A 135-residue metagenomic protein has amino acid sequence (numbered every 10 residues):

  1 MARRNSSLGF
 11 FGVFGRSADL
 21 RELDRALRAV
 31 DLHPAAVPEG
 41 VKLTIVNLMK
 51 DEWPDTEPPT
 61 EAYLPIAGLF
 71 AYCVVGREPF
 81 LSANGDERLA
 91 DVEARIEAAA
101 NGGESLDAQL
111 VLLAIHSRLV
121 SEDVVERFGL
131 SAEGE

Functional and structural regions predicted by a protein language model:
M1-R28, E52, G85, L89 (+1 more regions): Extended non-catalytic scaffold regions that mediate assembly and binding in large macromolecular machines
A2, R25-L27, I45, L64 (+1 more regions): Intrinsically disordered, low-complexity segments enriched in glycine/proline and serine/threonine
N5-L8, L64, A99, V125: Compositionally biased, low-complexity repeat tracts
G12-T60: Short terminal alpha-helical segments
N47, E61-P79: Short, hydrophobic/amphipathic alpha-helical patches that form generic packing surfaces within helical domains
D55-A62, I66, S82-E93: Extended intrinsically disordered or low-complexity segments
R88-E135: Amphipathic alpha-helical binding modules
